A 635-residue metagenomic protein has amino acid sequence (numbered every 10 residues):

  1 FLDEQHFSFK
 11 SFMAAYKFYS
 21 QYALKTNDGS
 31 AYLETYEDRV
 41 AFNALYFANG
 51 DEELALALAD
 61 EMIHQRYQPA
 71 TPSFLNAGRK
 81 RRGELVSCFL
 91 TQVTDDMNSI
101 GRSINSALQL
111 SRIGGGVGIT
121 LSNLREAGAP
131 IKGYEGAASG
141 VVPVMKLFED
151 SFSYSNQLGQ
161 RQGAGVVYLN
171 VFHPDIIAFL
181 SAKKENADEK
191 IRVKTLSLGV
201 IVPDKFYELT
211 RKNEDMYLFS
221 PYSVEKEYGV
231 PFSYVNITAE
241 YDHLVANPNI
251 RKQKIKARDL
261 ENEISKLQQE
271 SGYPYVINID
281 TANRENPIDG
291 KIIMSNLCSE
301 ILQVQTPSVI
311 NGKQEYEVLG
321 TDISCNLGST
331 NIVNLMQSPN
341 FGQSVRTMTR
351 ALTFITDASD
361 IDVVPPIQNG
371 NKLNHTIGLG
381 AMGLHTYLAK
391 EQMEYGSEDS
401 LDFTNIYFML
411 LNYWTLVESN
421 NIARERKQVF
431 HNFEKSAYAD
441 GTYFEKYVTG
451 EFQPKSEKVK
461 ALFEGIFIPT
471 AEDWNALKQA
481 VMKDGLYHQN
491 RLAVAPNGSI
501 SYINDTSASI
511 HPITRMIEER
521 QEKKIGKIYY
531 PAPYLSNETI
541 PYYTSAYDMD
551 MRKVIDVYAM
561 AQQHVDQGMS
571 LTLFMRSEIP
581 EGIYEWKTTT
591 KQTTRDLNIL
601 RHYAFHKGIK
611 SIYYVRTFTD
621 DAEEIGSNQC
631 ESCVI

Functional and structural regions predicted by a protein language model:
F1-G83, V235-H243, R251, E261-S265 (+5 more regions): Acidic/polar, glycine-rich intrinsically disordered N-terminal extensions of enzymes
F12-K17, S299-T306, L352, T356 (+2 more regions): Catalytic alpha/beta core of large soluble enzyme barrels
L24, Y36-R39, N43-A55, A59-G133 (+7 more regions): Function-dense linear segments that define catalytic or interfacial modules in macromolecule-processing proteins
A31-E34, F74-R81, C88-N98, G128-K146 (+13 more regions): Alpha-helix capping and helix-loop boundary segments enriched in small/acidic/polar residues
A59, R346-Q368, E394-N497, M569-S570: Internal maturation/activation junctions in enzymes
E61, L75-R79, L121-A127, V167-D175 (+9 more regions): A glycine-rich phosphate-binding loop feature that marks nucleotide/adenosyl-phosphate handling sites
R102, N123, A129-G136, N156 (+10 more regions): Short acidic, glycine/serine/threonine-rich loops at helix termini
A138-K146, Y154-R161, V166-N262, K266 (+3 more regions): Conserved catalytic alpha/beta cores of large enzymes that bind or transform nucleotide phosphates and polynucleotides
